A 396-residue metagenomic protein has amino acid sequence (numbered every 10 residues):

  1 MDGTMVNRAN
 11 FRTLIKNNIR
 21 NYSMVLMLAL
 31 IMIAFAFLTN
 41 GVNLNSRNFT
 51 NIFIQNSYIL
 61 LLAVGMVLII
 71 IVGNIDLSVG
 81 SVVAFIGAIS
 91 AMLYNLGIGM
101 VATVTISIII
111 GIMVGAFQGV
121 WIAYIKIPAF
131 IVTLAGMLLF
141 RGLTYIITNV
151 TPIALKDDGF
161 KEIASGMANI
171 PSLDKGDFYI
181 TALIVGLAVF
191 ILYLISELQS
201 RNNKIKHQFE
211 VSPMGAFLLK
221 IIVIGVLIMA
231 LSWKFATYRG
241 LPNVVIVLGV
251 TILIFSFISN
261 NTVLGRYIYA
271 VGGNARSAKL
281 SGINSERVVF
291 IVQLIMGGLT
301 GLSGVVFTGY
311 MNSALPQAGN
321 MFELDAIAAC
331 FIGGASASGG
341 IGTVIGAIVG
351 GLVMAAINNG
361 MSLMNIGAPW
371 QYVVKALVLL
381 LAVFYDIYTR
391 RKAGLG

Functional and structural regions predicted by a protein language model:
M1-I33, P152, V189-I221, N284-R287 (+1 more regions): Cytosolic-side transmembrane-helix boundaries in multi-pass membrane proteins
M32-L38, V42-L96, V120-A129, S277 (+3 more regions): Single transmembrane alpha-helix segments in multi-pass membrane proteins
G41-N51, L231-V245, S256-N260, G265 (+2 more regions): Inter-helical junctions in multi-pass inner-membrane proteins, predominant in energy-converting antiporter-like
Q55, M100, A129, D158-F160 (+5 more regions): Loop-to-transmembrane alpha-helix initiation sites
I98-L138, V349-G350, M354: Alpha-helical transmembrane segments within multi-pass membrane transporters and channels
G115, Q293-V306, Y310-V373: Transmembrane alpha-helical segments in multi-pass inner-membrane proteins
F140-S259, L395: Transmembrane helix-bundle core of multi-pass membrane transporters and related energy-transducing complexes
I195-V211, L253-Q293: Membrane-helix/interface signature in polytopic inner-membrane proteins
